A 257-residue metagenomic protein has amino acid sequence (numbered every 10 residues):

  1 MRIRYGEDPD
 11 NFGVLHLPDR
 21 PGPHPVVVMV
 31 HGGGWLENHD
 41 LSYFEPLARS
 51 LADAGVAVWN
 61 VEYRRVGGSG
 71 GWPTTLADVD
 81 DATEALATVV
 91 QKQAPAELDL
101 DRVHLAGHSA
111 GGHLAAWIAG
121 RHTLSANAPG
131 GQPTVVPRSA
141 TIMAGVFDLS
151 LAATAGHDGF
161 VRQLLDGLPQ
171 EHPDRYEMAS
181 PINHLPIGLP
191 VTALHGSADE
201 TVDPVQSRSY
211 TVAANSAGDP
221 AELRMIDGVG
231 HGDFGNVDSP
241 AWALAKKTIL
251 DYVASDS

Functional and structural regions predicted by a protein language model:
M1-P21: N-terminal cap/lid segment of alpha/beta-hydrolase-fold proteins
D8, L151-N183: Mobile cap/lid helix-loop segments that gate and shape the active-site cleft of serine hydrolases
H16, L194, R208-S257: C-terminal catalytic histidine-bearing segment of alpha/beta-hydrolase fold enzymes
D19-P23, V27-S50: Short, surface-exposed "cap/lid" segments of acyl-processing enzymes
H39-L47, W59-D101, P240: Catalytic nucleophile-loop/oxyanion-hole region of alpha/beta-hydrolase and closely related hydrolase-like folds
E84-A155: Primarily recognizes the serine-hydrolase "nucleophile elbow" in alpha/beta-hydrolase and SGNH/GDSL folds
A193-H195, D199: Short beta-strand/loop motif that positions the catalytic acidic residue of the alpha/beta-hydrolase fold
E200-S209: Conserved alpha/beta-hydrolase "acid-adjacent" motif
